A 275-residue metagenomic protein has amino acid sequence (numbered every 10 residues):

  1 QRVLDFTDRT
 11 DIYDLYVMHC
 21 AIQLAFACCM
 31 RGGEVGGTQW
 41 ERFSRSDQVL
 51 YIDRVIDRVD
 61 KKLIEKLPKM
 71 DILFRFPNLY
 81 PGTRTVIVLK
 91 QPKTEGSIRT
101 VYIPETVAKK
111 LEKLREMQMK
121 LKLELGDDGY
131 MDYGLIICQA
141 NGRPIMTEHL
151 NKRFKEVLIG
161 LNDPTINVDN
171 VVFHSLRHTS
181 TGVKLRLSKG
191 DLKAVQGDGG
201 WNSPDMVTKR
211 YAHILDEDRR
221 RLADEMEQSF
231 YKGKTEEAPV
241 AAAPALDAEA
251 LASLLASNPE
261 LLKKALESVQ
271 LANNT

Functional and structural regions predicted by a protein language model:
Q1-G32, G36, S46, K61 (+2 more regions): Basic, Lys/Arg- and aromatic-enriched nucleic-acid-binding interface segment
V3, I52, I136-I137, F154 (+3 more regions): Bulky hydrophobic/aromatic "packing anchor" residues in well-ordered structure
D8, T38-G126: Conserved tyrosine-mediated DNA breakage-rejoining catalytic core shared by Y-recombinases
Q23, A27-E34, H149-E156, S175-N202 (+1 more regions): C-terminal catalytic core of tyrosine-transesterase DNA break-rejoin enzymes
G36-G37, I145, S175, N274-T275: Gram-positive cell-envelope targeting signals
I56-R58, G199-E225, Y231, E236: Catalytic-site neighborhood detector that most strongly recognizes the C-terminal catalytic loop/helix of tyrosine
T85, G96-S97, V101-L111, M117-L121 (+3 more regions): C-terminal structured domain segments across diverse proteins
A241-T275: Short, low-complexity, charged amphipathic interaction modules
